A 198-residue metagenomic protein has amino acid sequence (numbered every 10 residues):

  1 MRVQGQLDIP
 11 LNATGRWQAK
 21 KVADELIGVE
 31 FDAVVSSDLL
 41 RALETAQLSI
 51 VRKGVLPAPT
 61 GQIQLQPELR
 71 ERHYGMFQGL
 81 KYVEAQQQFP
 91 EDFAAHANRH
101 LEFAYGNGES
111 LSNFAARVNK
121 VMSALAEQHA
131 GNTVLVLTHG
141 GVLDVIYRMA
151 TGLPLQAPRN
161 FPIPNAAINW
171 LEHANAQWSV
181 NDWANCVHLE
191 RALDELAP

Functional and structural regions predicted by a protein language model:
M1-L48, R52, A104-N119: Loop-to-helix element that buttresses phosphate recognition and phosphoryl-transfer chemistry
R2, D92-Y105: Short, basic/glycine-rich phosphate-binding loops at helix/coil junctions that contact nucleotide phosphates
K21-F93: Phosphate-coordination/substrate-recognition cap region in phosphate-metabolizing enzymes
E25, L48-R52, A124, Q128 (+1 more regions): Active-site catalytic microenvironments for nucleophilic, acid-base chemistry
E30-D32, A130-V134: Short coil/turn segments at beta-strand junctions that form active-site/ligand-binding loops
R41, V142-L143: Alpha-helix capping/helix-boundary segments
Y74-E84, E127-N132, R148-P198: Acidic, low-complexity terminal tails and accessory targeting/binding regions of phosphate-metabolizing enzymes
H139: Short basic (Lys/Arg) and small-residue
